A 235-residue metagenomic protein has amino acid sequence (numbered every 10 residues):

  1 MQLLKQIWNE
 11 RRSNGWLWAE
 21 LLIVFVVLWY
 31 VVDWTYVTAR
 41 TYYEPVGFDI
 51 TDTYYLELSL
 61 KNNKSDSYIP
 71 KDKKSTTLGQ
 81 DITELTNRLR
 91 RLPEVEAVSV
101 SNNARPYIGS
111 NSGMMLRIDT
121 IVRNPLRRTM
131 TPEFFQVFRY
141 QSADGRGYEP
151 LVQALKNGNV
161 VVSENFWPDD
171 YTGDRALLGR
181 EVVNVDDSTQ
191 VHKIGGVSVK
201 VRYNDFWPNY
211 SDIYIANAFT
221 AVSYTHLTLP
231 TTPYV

Functional and structural regions predicted by a protein language model:
M1, W16, D49-I50, R128: Membrane-embedded glycan transfer/ligation machinery that uses polyprenyl lipid-linked sugar donors/oligosaccharides
M1-W8: A short amphipathic helical element positioned immediately N-terminal to and/or at the very start of a transmembrane
E10, L92-P93, D174: Acidic-histidine catalytic/liganding microenvironments
E10-R40, F48: Short, strongly hydrophobic transmembrane alpha-helices
W34-M115, D119-I121: Membrane-proximal extracellular/periplasmic loop immediately following the first transmembrane helix
N103-L227, P233: Mid-to-C-terminal secondary-structure elements that act as membrane-proximal/extracytoplasmic interface segments
